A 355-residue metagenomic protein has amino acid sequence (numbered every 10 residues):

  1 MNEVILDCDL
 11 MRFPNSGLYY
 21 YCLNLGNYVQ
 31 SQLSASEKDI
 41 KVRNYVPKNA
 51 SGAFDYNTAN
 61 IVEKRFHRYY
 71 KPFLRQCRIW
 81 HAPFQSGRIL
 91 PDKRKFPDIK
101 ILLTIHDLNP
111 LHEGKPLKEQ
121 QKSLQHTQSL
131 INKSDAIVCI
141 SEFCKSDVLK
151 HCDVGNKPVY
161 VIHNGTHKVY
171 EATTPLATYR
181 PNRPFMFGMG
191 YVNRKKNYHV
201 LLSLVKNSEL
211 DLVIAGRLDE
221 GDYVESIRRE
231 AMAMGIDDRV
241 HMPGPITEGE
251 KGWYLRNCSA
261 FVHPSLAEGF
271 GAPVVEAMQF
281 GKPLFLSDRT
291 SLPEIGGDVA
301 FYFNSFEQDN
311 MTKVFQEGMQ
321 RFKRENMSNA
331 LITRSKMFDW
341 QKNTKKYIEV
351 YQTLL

Functional and structural regions predicted by a protein language model:
M1-L355: Carbohydrate transferase catalytic cores enriched for Leloir-type hexosyltransferases
